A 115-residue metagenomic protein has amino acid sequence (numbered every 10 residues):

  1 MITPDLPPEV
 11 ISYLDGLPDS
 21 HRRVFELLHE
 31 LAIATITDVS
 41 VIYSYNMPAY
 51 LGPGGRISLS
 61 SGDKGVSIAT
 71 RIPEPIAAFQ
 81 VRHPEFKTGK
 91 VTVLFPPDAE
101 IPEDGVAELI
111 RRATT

Functional and structural regions predicted by a protein language model:
M1-T115: Charge-dense, helix-prone N-terminal extensions
